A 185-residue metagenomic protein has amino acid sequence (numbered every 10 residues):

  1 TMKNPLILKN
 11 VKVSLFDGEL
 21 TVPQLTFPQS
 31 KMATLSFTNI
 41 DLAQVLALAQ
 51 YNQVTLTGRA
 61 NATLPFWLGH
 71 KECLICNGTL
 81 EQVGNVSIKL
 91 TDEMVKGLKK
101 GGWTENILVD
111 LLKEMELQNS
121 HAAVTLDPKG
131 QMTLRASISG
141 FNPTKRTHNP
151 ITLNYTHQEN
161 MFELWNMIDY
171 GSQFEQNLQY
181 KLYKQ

Functional and structural regions predicted by a protein language model:
T1-Y183: Small-residue helix/turn framework positions
